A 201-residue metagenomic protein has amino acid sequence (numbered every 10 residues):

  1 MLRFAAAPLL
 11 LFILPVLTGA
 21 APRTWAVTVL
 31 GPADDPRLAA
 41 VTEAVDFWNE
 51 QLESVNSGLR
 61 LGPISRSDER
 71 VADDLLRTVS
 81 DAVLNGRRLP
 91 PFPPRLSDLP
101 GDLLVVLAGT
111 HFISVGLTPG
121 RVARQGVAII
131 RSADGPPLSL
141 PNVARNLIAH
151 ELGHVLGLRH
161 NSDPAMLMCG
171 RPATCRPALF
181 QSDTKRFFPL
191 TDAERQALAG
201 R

Functional and structural regions predicted by a protein language model:
M1, L11-I13, V41, T184-F188: Intrinsically disordered, low-complexity proline-rich regions
F4-A26: Bacterial Sec-dependent signal peptides at the C-terminal "C-region" and cleavage site
A21-D35, I130-S132: Acidic/histidine-rich, surface-exposed loop or edge segments in extracytoplasmic proteins
T24-A26, N56-R60, A165-L167, L198: Residues at or immediately flanking beta-strands
L30-P32, V106-H111, S132-A133, L158 (+1 more regions): Active-site-proximal beta-strand/loop segments in catalytic clefts of secreted hydrolases
L38, T42-A149: Metzincin-family zinc-dependent endopeptidase catalytic domain
P119-G120, R124-L138, N142-V143, R159-R201: Metalloprotease/metallohydrolase-associated module, dominated by Zn2+-dependent proteases
N146-H160: Active-site recognition of the HExxH zinc-binding catalytic motif
